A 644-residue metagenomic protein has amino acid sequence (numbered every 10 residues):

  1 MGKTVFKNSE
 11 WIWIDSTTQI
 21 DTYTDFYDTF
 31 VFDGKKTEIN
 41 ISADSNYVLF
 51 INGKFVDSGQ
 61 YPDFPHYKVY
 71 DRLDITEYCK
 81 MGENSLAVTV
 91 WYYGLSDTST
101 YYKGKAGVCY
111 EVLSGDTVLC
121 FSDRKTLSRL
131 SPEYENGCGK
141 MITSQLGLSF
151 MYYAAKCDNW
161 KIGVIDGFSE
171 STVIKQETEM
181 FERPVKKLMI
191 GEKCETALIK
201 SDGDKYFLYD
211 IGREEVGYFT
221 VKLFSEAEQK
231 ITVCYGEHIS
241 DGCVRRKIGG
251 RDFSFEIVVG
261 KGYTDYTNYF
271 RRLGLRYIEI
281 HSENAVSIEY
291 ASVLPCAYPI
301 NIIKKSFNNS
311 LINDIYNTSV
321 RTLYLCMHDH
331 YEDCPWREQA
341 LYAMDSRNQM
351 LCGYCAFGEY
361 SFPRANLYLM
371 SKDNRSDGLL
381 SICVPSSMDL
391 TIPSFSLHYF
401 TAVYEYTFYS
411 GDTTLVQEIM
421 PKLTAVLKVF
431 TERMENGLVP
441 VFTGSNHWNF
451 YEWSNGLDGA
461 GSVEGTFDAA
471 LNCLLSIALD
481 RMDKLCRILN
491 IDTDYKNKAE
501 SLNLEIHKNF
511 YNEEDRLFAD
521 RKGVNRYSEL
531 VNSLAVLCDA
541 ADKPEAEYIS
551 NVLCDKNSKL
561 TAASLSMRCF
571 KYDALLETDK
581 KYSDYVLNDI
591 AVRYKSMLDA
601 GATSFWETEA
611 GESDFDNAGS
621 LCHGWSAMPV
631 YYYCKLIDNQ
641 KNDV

Functional and structural regions predicted by a protein language model:
M1-W336, D345, S361-F362, N366 (+3 more regions): Extracellular/oxidizing-compartment recognition motifs
L341-F357, S361-V644: Active-site core of glycosidic bond-cleaving carbohydrate-active enzymes
